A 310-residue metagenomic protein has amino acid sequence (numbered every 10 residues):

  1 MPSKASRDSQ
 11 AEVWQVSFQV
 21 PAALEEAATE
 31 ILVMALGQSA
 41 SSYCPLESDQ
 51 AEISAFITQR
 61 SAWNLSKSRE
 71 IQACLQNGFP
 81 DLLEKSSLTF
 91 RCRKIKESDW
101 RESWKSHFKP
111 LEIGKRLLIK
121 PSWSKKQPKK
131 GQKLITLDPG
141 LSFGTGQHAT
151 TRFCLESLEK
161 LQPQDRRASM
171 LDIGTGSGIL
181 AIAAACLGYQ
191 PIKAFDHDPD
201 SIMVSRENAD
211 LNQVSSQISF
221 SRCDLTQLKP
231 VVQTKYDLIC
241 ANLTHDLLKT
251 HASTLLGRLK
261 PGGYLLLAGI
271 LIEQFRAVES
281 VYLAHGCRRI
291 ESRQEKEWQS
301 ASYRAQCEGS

Functional and structural regions predicted by a protein language model:
P2: Long, contiguous binding/interaction regions
V13-Q15, Q50-E52, E295-S302: Short hydrophobic/aromatic beta-strand or adjacent loop that forms the aromatic wall/cage of a ligand/substrate-binding
V16-F18, A22-A23, A27-K129: N-terminal auxiliary segments of SAM/dcSAM-dependent transferases
V33, L155, I182-A185, A252 (+1 more regions): A structural alpha-helix within SAM-dependent methyltransferase catalytic domains
G37-S39, Y189, C287: A structural motif
P110-A149, L155: Proteins enriched for Cys/Gly/acidic motifs involved in redox and nucleic-acid/cofactor modification
L141, T145-T226: Conserved SAM/SAH cofactor-binding pocket of Class I
H197-G309: S-adenosylmethionine
